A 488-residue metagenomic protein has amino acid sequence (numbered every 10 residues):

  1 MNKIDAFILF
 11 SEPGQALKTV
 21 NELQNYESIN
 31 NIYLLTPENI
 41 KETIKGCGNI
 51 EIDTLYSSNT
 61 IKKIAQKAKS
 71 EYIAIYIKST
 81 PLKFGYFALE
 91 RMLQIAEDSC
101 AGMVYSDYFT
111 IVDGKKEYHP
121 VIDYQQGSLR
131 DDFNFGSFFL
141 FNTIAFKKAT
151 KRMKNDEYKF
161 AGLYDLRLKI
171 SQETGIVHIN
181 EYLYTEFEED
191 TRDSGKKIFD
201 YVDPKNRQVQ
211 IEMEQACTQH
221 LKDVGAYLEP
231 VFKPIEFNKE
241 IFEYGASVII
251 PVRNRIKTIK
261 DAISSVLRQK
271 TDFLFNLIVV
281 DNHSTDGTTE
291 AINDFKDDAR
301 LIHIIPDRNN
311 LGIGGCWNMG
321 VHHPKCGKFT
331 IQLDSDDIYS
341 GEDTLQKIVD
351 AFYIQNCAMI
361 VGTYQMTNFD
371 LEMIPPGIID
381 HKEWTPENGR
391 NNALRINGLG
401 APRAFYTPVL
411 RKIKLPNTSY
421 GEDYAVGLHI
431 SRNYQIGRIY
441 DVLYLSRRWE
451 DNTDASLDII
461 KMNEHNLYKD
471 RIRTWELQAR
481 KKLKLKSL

Functional and structural regions predicted by a protein language model:
K3-Q15, Y26, P37, A246-T258 (+4 more regions): A conserved hydrophobic helix/loop-capping motif in glycosyltransferases and polysaccharide synthases
N21-N30, S264-L274: Short, acidic, metal-binding catalytic loop of nucleotide-sugar glycosyltransferases
T36-T43, P81, D281-A291, N309: A conserved acidic beta->alpha catalytic loop
T54-K67, D307-K325: Glycine-rich, basic loop-to-helix element that forms the pyrophosphate-binding segment of sugar-nucleotide handling
S70-K83, G327-I338: Short beta-strand-to-loop acidic/aromatic patch adjacent to the donor-nucleotide binding site
P81, Y86-Y118, D343-P376: Conserved donor NDP-sugar-binding/catalytic core segment of glycosyltransferases
E117-I144, E383-A404: A recurrent flexible, glycine/aromatic-enriched loop bordering the glycosyltransferase active site that acts as
E157-L166, S419-V426: Acidic donor-binding loop at a coil-to-helix junction in glycosyltransferase catalytic cores that engages
